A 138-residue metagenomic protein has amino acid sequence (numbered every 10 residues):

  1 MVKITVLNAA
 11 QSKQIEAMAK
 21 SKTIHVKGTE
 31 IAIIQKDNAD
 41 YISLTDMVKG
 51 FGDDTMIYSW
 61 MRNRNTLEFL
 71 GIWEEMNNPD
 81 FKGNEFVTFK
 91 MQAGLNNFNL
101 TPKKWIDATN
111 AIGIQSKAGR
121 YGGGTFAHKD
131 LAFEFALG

Functional and structural regions predicted by a protein language model:
V6-G138: An anion-engaging/catalytic patch
